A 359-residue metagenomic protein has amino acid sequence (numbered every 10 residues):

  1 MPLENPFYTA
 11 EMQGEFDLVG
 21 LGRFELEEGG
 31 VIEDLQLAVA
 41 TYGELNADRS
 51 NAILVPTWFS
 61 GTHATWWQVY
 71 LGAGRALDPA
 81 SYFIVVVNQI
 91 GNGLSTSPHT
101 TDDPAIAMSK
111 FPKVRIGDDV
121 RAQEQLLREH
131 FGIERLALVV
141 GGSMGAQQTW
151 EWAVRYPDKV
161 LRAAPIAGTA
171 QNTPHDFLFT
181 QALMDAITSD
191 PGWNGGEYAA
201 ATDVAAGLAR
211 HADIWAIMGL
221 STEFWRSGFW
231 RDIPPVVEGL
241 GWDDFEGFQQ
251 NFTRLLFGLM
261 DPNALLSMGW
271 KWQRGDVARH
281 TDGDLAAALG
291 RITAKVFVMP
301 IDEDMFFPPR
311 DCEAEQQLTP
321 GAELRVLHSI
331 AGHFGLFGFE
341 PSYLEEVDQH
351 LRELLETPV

Functional and structural regions predicted by a protein language model:
M1-A52: Catalytic-loop region of hydrolases
A40-P104: N-terminal cap/lid subdomain of alpha/beta-hydrolase-fold enzymes
I106, K110, G117-A137: Conserved acidic catalytic loop of the alpha/beta-hydrolase fold
E134-F177: Conserved hydrolase catalytic core segment
P165-L255: Alpha/beta-hydrolase-fold enzymes
I292, V298-P300: Short beta-strand/loop motif that positions the catalytic acidic residue of the alpha/beta-hydrolase fold
M305-D311: Conserved alpha/beta-hydrolase "acid-adjacent" motif
E313, G321-V359: Catalytic active-site module of serine/aspartate enzymes centered on a nucleophile-bearing elbow/loop
